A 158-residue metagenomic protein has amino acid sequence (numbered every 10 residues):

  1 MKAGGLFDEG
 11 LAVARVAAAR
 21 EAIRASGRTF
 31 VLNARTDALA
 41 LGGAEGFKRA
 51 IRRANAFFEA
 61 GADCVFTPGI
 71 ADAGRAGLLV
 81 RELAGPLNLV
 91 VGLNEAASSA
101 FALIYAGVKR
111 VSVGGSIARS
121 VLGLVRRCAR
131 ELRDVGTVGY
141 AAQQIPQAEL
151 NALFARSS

Functional and structural regions predicted by a protein language model:
M1-V113, R119-L122, R126, E131 (+1 more regions): Alpha/beta enzyme core
T29, T137-Q144: Flexible, glycine/charged-enriched surface loops at secondary-structure junctions
A141-S158: A short, charged, Gly/Pro-tolerant segment at domain boundaries
